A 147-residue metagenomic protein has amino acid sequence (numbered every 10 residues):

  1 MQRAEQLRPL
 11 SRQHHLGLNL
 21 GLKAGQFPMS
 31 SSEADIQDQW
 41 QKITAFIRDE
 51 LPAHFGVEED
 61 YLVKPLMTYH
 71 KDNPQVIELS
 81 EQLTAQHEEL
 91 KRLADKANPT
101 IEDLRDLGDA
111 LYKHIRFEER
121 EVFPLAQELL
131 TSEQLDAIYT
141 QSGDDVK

Functional and structural regions predicted by a protein language model:
M1-K147: Small-residue-biased structural context
